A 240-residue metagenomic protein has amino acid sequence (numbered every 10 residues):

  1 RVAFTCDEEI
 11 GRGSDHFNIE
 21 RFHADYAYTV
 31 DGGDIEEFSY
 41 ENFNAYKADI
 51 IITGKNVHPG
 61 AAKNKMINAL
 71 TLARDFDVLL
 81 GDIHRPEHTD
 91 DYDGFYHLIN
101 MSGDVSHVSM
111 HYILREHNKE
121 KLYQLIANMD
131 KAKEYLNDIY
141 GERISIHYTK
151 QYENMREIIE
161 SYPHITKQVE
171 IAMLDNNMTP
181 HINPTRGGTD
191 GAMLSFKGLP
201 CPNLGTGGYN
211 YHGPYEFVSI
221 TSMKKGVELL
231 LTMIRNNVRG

Functional and structural regions predicted by a protein language model:
R1-A45, R85, D93-I99, M110-H117 (+2 more regions): Acidic/histidine-rich catalytic neighborhood of metal-dependent amide-processing enzymes
R1-E9, Y46-I52, H58-P59, K63-I83 (+3 more regions): Alpha-helical metal-binding/catalytic segments enriched in His/Glu/Asp
T5-E8, V30-G33, I52-K55, M101 (+2 more regions): Fold-independent oxyanion-binding glycine-rich loops and adjacent beta-strand/coil segments at enzyme active sites
I19-T71, K119-D175: Metal-dependent peptidase/peptidase-like ectodomains
S39-A45, M101-S106, M193-G198: Short glycine/proline-enriched loop/turn "hinge" motifs that connect secondary-structure elements and lie
I67-R85, E120-K121, I126-A132, K167 (+3 more regions): His/Asp/Glu-rich mid-to-C-terminal helical/loop segments that flank catalytic regions of hydrolases
T71-H88, F95-H97, N154-C201: Active-site-adjacent substrate-binding region of metalloamidase/peptidase-like peptide-processing proteins
L80, H84-I144: Oxyanion-binding "anion nests"
